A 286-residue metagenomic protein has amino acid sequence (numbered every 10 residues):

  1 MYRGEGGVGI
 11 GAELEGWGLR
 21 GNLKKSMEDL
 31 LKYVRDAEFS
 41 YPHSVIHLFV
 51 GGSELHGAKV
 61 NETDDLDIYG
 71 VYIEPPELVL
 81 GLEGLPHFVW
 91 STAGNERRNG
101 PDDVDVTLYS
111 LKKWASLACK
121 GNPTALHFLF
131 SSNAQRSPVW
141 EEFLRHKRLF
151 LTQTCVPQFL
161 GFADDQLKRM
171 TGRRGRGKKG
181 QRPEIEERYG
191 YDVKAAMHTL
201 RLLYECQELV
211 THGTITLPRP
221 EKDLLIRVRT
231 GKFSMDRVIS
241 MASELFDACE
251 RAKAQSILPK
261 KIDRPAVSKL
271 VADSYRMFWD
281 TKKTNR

Functional and structural regions predicted by a protein language model:
E5-V8, A12-E15: Acidic, Ala/Val/Gly-enriched low-complexity intrinsically disordered segments
L14, G18-V50: Helical scaffold of the NTase/Pol beta-like nucleotidyltransferase catalytic core
R35-E83: Active-site nucleotide-donor binding segment shared across nucleotidyl transfer reactions
H43, Q153-M170, V210, T214-R286: Structured mid-to-C-terminal alpha-helical surface segments
Y72, A118, L203-C206, V210 (+1 more regions): Generic structural signal for hydrophobic core residues of well-folded globular domains
E74-R98: Glycine/small-residue-rich interface belts in oligomeric ring/scaffold proteins and their assembly partners
S91-H198, L203-C206, L217: Conserved NTP/Mg2+-binding pocket subregion across the NTase superfamily
